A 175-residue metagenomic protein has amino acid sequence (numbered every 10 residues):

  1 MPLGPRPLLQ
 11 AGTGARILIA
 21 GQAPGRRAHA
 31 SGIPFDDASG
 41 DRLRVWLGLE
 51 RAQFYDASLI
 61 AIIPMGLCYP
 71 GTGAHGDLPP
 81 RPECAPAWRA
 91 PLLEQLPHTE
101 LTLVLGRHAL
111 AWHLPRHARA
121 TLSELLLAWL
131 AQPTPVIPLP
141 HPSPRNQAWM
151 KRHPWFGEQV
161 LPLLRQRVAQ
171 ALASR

Functional and structural regions predicted by a protein language model:
M1-R167: A polyanion-binding, active-site-adjacent surface
Q166-R175: Generic C-terminal helix-cap and adjacent flexible tail
